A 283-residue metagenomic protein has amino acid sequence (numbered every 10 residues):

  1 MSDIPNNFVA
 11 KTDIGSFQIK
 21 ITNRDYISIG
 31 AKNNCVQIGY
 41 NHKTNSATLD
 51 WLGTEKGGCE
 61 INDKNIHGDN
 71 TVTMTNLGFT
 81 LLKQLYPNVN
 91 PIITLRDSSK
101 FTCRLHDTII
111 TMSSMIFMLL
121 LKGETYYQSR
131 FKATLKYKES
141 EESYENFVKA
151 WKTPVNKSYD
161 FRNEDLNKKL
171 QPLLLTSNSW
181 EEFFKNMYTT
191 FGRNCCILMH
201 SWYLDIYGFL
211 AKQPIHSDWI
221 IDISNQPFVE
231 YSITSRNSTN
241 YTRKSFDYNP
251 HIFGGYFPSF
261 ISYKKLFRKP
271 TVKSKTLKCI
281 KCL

Functional and structural regions predicted by a protein language model:
M1-Y263: Non-catalytic substrate-recognition and accessory regions of acyl/acetyltransferase enzymes
F253-L283: Long, low-complexity, intrinsically disordered segments
